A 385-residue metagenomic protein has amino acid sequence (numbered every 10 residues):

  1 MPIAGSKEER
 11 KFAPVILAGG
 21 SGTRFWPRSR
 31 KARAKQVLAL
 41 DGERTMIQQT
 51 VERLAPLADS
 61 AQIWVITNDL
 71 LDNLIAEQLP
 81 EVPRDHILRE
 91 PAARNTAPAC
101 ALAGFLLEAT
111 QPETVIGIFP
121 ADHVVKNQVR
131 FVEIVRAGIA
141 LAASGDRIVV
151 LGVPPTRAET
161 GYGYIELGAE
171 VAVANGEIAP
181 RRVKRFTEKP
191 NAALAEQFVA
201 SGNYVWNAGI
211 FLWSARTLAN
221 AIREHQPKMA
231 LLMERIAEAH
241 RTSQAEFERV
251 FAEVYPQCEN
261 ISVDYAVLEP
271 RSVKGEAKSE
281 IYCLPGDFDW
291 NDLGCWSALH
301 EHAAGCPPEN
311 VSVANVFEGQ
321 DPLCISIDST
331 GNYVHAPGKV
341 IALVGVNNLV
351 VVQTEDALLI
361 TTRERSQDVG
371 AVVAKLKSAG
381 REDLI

Functional and structural regions predicted by a protein language model:
M1-K11, A215-I385: Left-handed beta-helix
P2-I16, T23-A34, A39-R136, V153 (+2 more regions): Conserved N-terminal catalytic core of the sugar/cofactor nucleotidyltransferase
R10-F12, S60-A61, P83-R84, Q111-T114 (+8 more regions): Short coil/turn connectors at secondary-structure junctions
L17, T67, P120-A121, S214 (+2 more regions): A secondary-structure boundary/capping signal
G42, E52, P56-D59, P80 (+13 more regions): Generic secondary-structure signature for well-ordered alpha-helical cores
I47, A103, D122, I165 (+3 more regions): Residue-level signal for inorganic ion chemistry
Q128-E253, E280, R363: Conserved core of the sugar-phosphate nucleotidyltransferase
